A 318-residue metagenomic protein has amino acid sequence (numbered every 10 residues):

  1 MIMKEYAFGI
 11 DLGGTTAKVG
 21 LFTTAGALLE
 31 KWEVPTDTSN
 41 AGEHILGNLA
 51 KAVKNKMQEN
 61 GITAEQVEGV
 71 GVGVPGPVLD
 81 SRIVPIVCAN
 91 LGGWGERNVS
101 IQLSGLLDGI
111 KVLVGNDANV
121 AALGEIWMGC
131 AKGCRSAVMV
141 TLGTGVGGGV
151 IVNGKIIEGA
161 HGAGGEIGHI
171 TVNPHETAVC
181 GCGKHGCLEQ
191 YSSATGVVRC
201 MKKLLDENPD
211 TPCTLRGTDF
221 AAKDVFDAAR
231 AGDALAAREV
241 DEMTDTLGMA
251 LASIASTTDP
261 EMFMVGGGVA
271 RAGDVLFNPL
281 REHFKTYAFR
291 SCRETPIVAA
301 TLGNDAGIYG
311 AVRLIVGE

Functional and structural regions predicted by a protein language model:
I2-G69, V78-V84, I101-I110, G124-C134 (+2 more regions): ATP-binding/phosphotransfer module of carbohydrate and carboxylate kinases, centering on a glycine-rich
D11, G71-P75, G115, M139-G145 (+1 more regions): Short beta-strand segments
I83-G95: A charged helix-plus-loop insertion that forms the helical arch/lid used to bind and gate nucleic-acid substrates
W94, L113-G115, V140, A300: Structural motif
V114-L123: A glycine-rich, Thr/Ser-enriched phosphate-binding loop motif common to dinucleotide/cofactor-binding enzymes
A122-W127, G148-V150, H169-I170: Adenylate-forming
G159-A160: A short alpha->loop->secondary-structure connector
A163-I167: Structural signature of FAD isoalloxazine-binding scaffolds in flavoprotein oxidoreductases
